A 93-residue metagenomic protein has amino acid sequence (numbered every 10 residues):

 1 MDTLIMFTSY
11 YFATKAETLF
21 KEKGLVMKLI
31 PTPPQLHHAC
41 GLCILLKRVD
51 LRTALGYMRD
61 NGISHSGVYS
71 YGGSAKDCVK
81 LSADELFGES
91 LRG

Functional and structural regions predicted by a protein language model:
D2-G93: Positively charged, small/polar-rich N-terminal and surface patches that mediate targeting and assembly and bind
